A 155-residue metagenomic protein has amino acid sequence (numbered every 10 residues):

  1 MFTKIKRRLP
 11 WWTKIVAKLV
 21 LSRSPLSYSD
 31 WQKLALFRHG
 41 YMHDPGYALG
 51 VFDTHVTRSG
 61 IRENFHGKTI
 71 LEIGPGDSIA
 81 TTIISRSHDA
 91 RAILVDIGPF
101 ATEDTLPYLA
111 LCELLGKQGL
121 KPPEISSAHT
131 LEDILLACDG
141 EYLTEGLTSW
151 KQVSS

Functional and structural regions predicted by a protein language model:
M1-Y41: Membrane-proximal basic amphipathic "stem/tether" segments
G46-T69, A80-T81: Conserved alpha-helix/loop element of class I SAM-dependent methyltransferases that forms part of the SAM/SAH-binding
H55-N64, Y142, G146-S155: Donor nucleotide-activated moiety binding/catalytic core segment of transferases that use nucleotide-activated donors
F65-D77, S85, I93-D96: Conserved class I S-adenosyl-L-methionine
G76-S78, G98-F100, T148-S149: Short, solvent-exposed loop/turn segments at secondary-structure junctions
I79-R86, D104-L106, S154: A short acidic (Asp/Glu
R91-G116: Long, hydrophobic, well-ordered secondary-structure blocks that form the structural core and pocket-lining surfaces
A110-Q152: S-adenosyl-L-methionine
